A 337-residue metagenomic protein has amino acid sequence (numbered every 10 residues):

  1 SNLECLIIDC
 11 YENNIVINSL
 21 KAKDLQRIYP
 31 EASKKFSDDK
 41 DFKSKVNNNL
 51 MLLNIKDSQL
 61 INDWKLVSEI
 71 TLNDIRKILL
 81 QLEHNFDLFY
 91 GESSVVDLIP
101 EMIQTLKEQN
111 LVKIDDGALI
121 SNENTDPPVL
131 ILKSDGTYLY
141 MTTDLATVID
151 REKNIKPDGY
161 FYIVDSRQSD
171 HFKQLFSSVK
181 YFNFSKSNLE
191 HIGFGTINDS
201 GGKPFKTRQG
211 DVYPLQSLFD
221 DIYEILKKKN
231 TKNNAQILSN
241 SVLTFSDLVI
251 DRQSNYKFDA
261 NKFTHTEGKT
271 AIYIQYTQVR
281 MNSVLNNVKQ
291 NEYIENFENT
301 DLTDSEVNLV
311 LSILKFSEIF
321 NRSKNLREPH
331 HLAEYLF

Functional and structural regions predicted by a protein language model:
S1-F337: Non-catalytic interaction-recognition regions
